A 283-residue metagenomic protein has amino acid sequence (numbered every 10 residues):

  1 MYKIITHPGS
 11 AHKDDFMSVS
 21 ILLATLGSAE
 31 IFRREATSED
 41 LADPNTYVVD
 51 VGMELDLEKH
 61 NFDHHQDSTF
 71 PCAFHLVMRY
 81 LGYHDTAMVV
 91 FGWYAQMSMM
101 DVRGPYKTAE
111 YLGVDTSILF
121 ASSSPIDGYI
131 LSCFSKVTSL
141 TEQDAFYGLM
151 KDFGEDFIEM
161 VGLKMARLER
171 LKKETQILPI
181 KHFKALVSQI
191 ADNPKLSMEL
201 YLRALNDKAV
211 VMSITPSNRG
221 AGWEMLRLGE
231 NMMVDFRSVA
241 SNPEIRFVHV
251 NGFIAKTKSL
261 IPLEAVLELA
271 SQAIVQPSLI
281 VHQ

Functional and structural regions predicted by a protein language model:
M1-N61, H65: Short, surface-exposed loop/strand segments
Y2, G9, K13-S20, A42-N45 (+2 more regions): C-terminal accessory domains and tails appended to enzymatic cores
Y2, T25-E30, G82-M88, S139: Short helix-capping/linker segments at secondary-structure and domain boundaries
T46-L131: A basic- and aromatic-enriched beta-loop-alpha substructure that forms the phosphate/nucleotide- and DNA/RNA-contacting
